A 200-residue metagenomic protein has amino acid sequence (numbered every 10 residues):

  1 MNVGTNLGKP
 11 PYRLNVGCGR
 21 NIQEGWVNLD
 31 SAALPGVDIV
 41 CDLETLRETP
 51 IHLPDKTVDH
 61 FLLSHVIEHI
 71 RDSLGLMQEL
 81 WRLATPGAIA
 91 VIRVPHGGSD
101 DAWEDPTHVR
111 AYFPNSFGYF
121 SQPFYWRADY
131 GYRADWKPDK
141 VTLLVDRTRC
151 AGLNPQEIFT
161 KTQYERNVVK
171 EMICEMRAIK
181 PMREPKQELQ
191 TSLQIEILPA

Functional and structural regions predicted by a protein language model:
M1-Y12: Conserved alpha-helix/loop element of class I SAM-dependent methyltransferases that forms part of the SAM/SAH-binding
T5, D30, Y164-R166: Short secondary-structure boundary/capping segments
K9-P10, L34, K180, L198: Intrinsic-disorder/low-complexity coil detector
P11-G98: Conserved SAM-binding loop
L74-G75, E79-W81, T85, I89-A200: S-adenosyl-L-methionine-dependent methyltransferase catalytic module, highlighting the catalytic core
